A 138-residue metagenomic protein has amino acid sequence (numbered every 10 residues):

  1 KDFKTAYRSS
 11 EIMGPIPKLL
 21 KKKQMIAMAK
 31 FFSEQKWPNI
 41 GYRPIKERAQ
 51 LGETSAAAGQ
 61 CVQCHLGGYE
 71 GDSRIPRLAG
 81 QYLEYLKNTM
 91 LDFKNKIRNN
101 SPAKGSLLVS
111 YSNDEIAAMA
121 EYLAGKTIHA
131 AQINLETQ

Functional and structural regions predicted by a protein language model:
K1-L20, E53, G68-I97, G105-S106 (+1 more regions): Gly/Gly-Pro-rich "capping" loops immediately C-terminal to redox-active cysteine motifs in periplasmic/lumenal
D2-R8, Q50, A57-A58, I128-T137: His/Met- and acidic-residue-enriched segments that coordinate or traffic transition-metal cofactors and support
F3-A6, E34-P38, G67, N95-K96 (+1 more regions): Generic structural signal for alpha-helix termini and adjacent loop/cap motifs
E11-I12, Q35, E47, C61 (+3 more regions): A near-ubiquitous, low-amplitude feature marking generic local secondary-structure context
E11-I16, Y42-R48, S101-L107, Q132-T137: Short, tandemly repeated low-complexity microdomains enriched for cysteine and small residues
G14, K18, I26-K30, T54-L66 (+3 more regions): C-type cytochrome heme c attachment motif
K18-I40, E84, L108-Q138: C-terminal capping alpha-helices of c-type cytochrome domains
I40, P44-G67, Y82, E136-Q138: Sequence/structural segment immediately N-terminal to covalent heme-attachment motifs in c-type and related
